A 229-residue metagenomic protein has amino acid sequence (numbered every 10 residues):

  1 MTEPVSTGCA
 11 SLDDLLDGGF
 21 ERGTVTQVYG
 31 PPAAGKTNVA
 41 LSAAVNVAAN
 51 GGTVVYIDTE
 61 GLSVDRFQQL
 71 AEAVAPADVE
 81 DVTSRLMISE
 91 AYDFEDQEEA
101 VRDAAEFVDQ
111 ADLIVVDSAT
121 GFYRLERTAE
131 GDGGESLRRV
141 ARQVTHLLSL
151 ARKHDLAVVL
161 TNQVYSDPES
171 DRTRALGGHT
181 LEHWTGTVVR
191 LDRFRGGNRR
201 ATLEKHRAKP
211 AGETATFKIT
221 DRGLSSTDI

Functional and structural regions predicted by a protein language model:
M1-D78: The Walker A/P-loop phosphate-binding site
M1-T24, D103, F107, G131 (+2 more regions): Haloarchaeal acidic low-complexity proteome signature biased toward cell-envelope/secretome components but also
V5-C9, D13, R22, V64 (+5 more regions): Amphipathic alpha-helical transducer elements in NTP-driven molecular machines
G18-F20, N46-N50, A77-V82, F94 (+3 more regions): Conserved catalytic network of the ASCE P-loop NTPase/AAA+ motor domain
T26-V28, V55-I57, M87-S89, V159 (+1 more regions): Hydrophobic/aromatic beta-strand patches that form the interior of the parallel beta-sheet core in alpha/beta enzyme
G52-E130: Conserved inter-motif catalytic segment of the P-loop NTP-binding fold
V101-T180: P-loop NTPase motor core
S149-I229: Phosphate-binding/switch region of NTP-binding enzymes
